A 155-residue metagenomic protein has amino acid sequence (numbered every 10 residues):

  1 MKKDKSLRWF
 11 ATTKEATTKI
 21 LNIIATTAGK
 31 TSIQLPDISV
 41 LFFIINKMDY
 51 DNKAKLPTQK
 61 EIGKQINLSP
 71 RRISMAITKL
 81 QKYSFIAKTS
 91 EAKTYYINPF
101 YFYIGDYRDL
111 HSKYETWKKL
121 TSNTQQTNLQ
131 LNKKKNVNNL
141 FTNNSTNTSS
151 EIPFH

Functional and structural regions predicted by a protein language model:
M1-K53, K60: Short recognition helix of helix-turn-helix/winged-helix DNA-binding domains
W9, R72-I73, Q126-T127, L131: Positively charged, low-complexity intrinsically disordered regions
F10, P57, Y114, V137-L140 (+1 more regions): Extended hydrophobic/Leu-rich segments
T12, F102-I104, N143: Generic detector of N-terminal low-structure segments
Q34-P36, N46-Y103: Winged helix-turn-helix DNA-binding recognition segment
Y103-L129: Short, amphipathic alpha-helical interaction segments positioned at domain boundaries
Q126-H155: Exposed, interaction-prone assembly regions rather than primary DNA-binding/catalytic cores
